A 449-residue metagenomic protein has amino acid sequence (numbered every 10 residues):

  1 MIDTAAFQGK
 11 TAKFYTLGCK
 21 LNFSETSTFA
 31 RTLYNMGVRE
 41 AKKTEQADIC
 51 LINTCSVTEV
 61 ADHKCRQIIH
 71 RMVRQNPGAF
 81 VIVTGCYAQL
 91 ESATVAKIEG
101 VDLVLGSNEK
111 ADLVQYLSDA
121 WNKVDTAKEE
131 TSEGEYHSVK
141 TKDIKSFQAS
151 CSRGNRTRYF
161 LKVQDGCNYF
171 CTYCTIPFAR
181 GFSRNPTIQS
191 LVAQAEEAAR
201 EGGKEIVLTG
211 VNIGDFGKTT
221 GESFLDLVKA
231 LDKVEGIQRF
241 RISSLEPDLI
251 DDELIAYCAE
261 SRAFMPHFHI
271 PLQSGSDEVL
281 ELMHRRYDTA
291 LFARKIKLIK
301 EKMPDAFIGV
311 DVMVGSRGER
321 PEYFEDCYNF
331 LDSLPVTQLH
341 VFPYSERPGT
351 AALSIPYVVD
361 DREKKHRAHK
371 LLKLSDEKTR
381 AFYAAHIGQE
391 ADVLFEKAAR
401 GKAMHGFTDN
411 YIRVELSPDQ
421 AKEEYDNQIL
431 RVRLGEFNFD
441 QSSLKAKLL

Functional and structural regions predicted by a protein language model:
M1-T209, G214-D215, K229, E253 (+6 more regions): Proteins enriched for Cys/Gly/acidic motifs involved in redox and nucleic-acid/cofactor modification
V38, A79, D102, I237-Q238 (+3 more regions): A structural micro-motif
L51, C86, L113, L208 (+7 more regions): Residue-level signal for inorganic ion chemistry
V81-I82, L90-E91, R200-E322: Conserved SAM/AdoMet-binding glycine-rich loop
T175-I176, M283, S354: Mobile active-site "lid"/loop adjacent to the S-adenosyl-L-methionine
E319, P335-V336: Contiguous mid-protein beta-loop-alpha structural module that forms a pocket-lining wall or clamp of enzyme active
Y323-Y328: Short, acidic/polar
S354-L449: Terminal RNA-binding accessory module
